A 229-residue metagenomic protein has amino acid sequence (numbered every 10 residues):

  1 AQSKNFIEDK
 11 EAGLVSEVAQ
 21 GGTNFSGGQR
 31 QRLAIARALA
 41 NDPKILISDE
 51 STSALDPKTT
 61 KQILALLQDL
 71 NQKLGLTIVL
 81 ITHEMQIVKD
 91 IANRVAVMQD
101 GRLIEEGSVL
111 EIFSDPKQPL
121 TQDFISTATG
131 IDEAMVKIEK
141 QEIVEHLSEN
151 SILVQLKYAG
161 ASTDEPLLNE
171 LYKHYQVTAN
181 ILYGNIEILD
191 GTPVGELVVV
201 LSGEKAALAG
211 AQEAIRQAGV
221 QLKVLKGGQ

Functional and structural regions predicted by a protein language model:
A1-Q20: Conserved "ABC signature" C-loop
L33-A38, Q62: ABC ATPase nucleotide-binding domain "signature" region
N41: Conserved signature/switch motifs of ABC ATPase nucleotide-binding domains
L46-D49: Catalytic Walker B motif of ABC-type/P-loop ATPase nucleotide-binding domains
P57-T59: Helix N-cap at the start of a conserved alpha-helix in ABC-type nucleotide-binding domains
V88-D90: A short, surface-exposed alpha-helical micro-motif characterized by mixed small hydrophobic and charged/polar residues
E106-G107, D115: ABC ATPase "signature
